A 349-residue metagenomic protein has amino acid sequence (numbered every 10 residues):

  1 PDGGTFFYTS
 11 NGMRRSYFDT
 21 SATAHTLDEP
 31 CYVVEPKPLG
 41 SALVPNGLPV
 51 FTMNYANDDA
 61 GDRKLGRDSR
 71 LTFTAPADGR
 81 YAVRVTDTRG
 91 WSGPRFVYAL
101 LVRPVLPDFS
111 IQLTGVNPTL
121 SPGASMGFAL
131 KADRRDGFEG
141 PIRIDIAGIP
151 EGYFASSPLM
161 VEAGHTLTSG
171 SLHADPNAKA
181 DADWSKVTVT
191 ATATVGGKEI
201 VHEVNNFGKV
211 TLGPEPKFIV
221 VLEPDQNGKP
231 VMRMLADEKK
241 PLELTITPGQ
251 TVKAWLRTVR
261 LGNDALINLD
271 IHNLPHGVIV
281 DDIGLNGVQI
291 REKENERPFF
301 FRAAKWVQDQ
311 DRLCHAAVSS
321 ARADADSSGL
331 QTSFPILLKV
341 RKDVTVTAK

Functional and structural regions predicted by a protein language model:
P1-G137, R143-D145, N177-K179, T188-V204 (+3 more regions): C-terminal edge strands of extracellular/lumenal beta-sandwich accessory domains
S69-L71, M126-F128, T166-G170, V252 (+1 more regions): Short strand-edge motifs at loop-to-beta-strand transitions and within beta-strands of extracellular beta-rich domains
T74-D78, T88-G90, E162-G164, H173-D181 (+2 more regions): Short, surface-exposed loop/turn segments at beta-strand-coil junctions that are enriched for proline with nearby
T114-L120, K240-I246, N286-V288: Short beta-strand segments of immunoglobulin-like
L120-P122, L159-T168, G287-N295: Short proline/glycine- and polar residue-rich coil/turn motifs
G127-D133, K253-V259, R302: Short edge beta-strand/loop segments characteristic of extracellular beta-sandwich folds
R135-P150, N263-H276: Short acidic, flexible loop segments centered on an aromatic residue
A147-S157, N273-N286: Short, solvent-exposed loop/linker segments at beta-strand-coil boundaries, enriched for Pro/Gly and Ser/Thr
